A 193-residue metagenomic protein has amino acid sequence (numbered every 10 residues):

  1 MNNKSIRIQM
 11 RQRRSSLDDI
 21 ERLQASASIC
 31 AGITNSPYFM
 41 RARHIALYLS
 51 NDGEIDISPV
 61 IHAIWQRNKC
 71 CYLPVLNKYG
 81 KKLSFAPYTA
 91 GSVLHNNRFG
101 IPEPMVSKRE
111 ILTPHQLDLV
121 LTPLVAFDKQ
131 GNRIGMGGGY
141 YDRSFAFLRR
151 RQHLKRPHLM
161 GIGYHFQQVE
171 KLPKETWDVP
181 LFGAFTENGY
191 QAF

Functional and structural regions predicted by a protein language model:
M1-Q116: N-terminal active-site beta-alpha-beta segment that forms phosphate/nucleotide-binding and substrate-recognition loops
Q12, M105-K108, H115-V120, K129-R133 (+1 more regions): Surface-exposed, charge/polar-rich loops and edge strands
N51-G53, V125-K129: Short glycine-rich anion-binding loops that position phosphate/pyrophosphate groups of nucleotides and phosphorylated
G137: Short polar/charged helix/loop
